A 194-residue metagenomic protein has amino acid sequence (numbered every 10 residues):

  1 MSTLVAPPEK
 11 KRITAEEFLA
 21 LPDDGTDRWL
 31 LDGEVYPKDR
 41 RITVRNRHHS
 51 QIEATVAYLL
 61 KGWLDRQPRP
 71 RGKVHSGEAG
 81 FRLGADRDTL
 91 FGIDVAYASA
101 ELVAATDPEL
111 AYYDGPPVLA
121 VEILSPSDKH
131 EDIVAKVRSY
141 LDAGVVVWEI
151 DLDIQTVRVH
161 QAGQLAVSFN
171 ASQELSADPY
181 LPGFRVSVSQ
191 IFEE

Functional and structural regions predicted by a protein language model:
M1-E194: Gly/Pro/Ser/Thr-rich low-complexity, intrinsically disordered segments predominantly at protein N-termini
